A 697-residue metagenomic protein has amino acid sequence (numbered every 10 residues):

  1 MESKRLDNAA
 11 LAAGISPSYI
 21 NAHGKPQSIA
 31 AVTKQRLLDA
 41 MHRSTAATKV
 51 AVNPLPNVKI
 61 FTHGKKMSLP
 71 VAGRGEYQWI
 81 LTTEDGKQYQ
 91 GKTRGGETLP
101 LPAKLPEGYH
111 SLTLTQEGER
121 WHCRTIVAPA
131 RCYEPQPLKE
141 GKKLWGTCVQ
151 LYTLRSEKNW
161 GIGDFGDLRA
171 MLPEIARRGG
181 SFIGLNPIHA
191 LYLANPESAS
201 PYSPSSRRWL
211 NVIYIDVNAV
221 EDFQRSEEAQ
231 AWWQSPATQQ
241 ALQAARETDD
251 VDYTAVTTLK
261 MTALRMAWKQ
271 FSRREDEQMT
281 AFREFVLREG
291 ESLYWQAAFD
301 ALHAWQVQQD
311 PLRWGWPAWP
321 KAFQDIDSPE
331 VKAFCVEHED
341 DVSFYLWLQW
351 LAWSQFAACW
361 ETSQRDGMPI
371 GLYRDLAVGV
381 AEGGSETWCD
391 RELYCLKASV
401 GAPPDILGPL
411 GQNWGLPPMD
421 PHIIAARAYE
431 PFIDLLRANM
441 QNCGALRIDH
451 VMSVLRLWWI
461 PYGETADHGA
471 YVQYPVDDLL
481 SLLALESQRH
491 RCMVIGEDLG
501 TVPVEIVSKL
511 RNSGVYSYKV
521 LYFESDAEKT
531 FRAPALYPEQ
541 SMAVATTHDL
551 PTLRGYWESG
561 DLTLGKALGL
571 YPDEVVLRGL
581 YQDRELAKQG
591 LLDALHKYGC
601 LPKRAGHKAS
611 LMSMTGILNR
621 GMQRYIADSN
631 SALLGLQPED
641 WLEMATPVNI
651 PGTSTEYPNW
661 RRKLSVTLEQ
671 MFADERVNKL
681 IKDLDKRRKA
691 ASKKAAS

Functional and structural regions predicted by a protein language model:
Q35, D39-A46, N57-K66, T82-G86 (+3 more regions): Acidic/aromatic-lined carbohydrate-recognition and catalytic surfaces of CAZymes acting on diverse glycans
W145-V149, I183-L185, L372-R374, L446 (+4 more regions): Hydrophobic faces of well-ordered beta-strands that scaffold small-molecule active sites in alpha/beta enzyme cores
Q150-F165, E337-L351, N413-E430, T465-Q473 (+2 more regions): The substrate-binding groove and active-site-proximal loops of carbohydrate-active enzymes, especially glycoside
G184-N195, L376-A381, D449-V454, E497-G500 (+1 more regions): Short, solvent-exposed turn/loop segments enriched in Gly/Ser/Thr/Pro and often Arg
A199-E227, E386-L410, A470-L480, V515-A527: Acidic, His- and aromatic-enriched active-site or binding-groove loops in soluble protein domains that engage sugars
Q278-A281, F285, D498-W641: Conserved alpha/beta catalytic core and glycan-binding cleft of carbohydrate-active enzymes
L348, A352-R365, A428-V515: Active-site neighborhood of glycoside hydrolase catalytic domains
P369-P431, L435-A438, L457-Q473: Substrate-binding/active-site clefts of carbohydrate-active enzymes
